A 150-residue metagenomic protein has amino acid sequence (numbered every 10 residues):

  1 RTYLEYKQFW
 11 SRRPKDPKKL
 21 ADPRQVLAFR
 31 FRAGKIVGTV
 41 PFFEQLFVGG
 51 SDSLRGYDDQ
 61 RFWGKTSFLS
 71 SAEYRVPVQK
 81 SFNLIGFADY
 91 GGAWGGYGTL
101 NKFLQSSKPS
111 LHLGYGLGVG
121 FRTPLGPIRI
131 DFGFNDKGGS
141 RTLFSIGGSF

Functional and structural regions predicted by a protein language model:
R1-F150: C-terminal transmembrane beta-barrel domains of outer membrane proteins
